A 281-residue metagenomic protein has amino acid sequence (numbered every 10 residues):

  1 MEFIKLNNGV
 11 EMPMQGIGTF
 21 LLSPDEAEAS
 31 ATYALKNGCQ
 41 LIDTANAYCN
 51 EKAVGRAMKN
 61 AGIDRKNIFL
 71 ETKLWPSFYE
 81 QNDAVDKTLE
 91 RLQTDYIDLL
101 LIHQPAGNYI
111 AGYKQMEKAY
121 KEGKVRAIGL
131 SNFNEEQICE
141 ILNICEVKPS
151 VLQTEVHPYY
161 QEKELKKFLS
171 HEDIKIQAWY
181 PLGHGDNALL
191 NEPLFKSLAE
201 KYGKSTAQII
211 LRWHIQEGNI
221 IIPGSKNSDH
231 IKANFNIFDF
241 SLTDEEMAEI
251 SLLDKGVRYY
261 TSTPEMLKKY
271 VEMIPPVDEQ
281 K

Functional and structural regions predicted by a protein language model:
M1-I68, N82, L182, V277-K281: N-terminal binding-site loop/beta-alpha segment at the start of enzyme catalytic domains that lines or forms
L22-A34, F78-Q93, A111, E136-C139 (+1 more regions): Short, acidic/polar
L22-D25, A45-K52, W75-Q81, P105-I110 (+2 more regions): Acidic-and-aromatic substrate-binding clefts and catalytic sites of carbohydrate-active enzymes
C39, T94-I97, V125, P149: A structural motif
Q40-A45, E71-T72, L101-I102, A127-G129 (+1 more regions): Short catalytic-loop micro-motif centered on adjacent basic/acidic residues
R65-F78, D98-P105, N132: A short, structured active-site edge motif that brings together acidic residues
Q81-I102, K118-E122: CE4/NodB-like, metal-dependent polysaccharide N-deacetylase domain that modifies extracellular/periplasmic N-acetylated
Q104-K281: Beta/alpha (TIM)-barrel catalytic core signal, keyed to glycine-rich beta->alpha loops juxtaposed to Asp/Glu that bind
